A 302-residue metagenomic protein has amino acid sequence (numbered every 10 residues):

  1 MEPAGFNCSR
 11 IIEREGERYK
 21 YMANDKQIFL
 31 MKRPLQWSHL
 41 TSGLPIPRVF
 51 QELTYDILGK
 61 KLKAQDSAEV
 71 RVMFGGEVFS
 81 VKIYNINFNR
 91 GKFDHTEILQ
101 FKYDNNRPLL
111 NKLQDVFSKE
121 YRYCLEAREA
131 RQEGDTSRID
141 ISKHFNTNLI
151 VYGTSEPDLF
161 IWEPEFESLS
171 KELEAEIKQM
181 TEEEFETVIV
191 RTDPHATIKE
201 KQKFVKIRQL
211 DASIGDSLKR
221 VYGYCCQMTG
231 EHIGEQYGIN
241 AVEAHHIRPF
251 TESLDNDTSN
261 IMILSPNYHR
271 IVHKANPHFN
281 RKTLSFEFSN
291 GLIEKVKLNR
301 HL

Functional and structural regions predicted by a protein language model:
E2-K171: Acidic, low-complexity intrinsically disordered regions
A68-V72, L284-N290: Short polybasic amphipathic segments
I177-E231, F250-S259, S289-N299: Short, charged surface segments at domain edges that flank catalytic/cofactor-binding sites
L218, H246, H269: Divalent metal-coordination and catalytic microenvironments
C225, E243, L264: The −1 position to Zn-ligating cysteines in a subset of zinc-ribbon hairpins
G230-I261, F279-L284: Histidine-centered nuclease catalytic patch
G238, K274, F279, G291-R300: Metal-dependent phosphohydrolase cores
I263-N280: Short Cys/His-centered divalent metal-binding micro-motifs
